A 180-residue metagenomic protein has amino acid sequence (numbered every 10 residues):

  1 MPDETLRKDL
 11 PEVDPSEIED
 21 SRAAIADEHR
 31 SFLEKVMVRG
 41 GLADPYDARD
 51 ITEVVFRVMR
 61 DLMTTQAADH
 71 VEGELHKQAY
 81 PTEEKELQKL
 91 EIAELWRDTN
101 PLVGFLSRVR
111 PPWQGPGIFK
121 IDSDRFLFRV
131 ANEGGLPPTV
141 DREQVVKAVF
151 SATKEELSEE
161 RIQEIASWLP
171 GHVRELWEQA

Functional and structural regions predicted by a protein language model:
P2-A180: General marker for long, soluble alpha-helical cores
